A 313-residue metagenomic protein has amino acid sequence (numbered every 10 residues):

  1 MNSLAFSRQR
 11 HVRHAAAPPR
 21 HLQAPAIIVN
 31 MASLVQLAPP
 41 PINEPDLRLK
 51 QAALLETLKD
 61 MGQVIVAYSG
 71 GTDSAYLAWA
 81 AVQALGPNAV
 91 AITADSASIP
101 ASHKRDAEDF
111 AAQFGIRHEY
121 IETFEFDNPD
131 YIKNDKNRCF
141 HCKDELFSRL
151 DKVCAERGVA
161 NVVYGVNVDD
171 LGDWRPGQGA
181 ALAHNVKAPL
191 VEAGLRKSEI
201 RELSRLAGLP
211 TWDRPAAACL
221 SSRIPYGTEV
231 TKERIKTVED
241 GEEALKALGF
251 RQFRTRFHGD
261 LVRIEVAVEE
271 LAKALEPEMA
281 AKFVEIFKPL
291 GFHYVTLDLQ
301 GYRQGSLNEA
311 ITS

Functional and structural regions predicted by a protein language model:
M1-R8: N-terminal chloroplast transit peptides
V12-A15: Short hydrophobic alpha-helical segments enriched in small aliphatic residues
A17-L22: N-terminal polybasic/positive-inside topogenic patches
N30-L206, A247, V262, E278-F292 (+2 more regions): ATP-dependent adenylation/nucleotidyltransferase module used to activate substrates
L195-K197, R201-L245, F250-R254: Mid-to-C-terminal catalytic subdomains of enzymes that bind/position adenosyl phosphate moieties or nucleic-acid
G249-H258, D298-Q300: C-terminal boundary motif of the adenylate-forming
G259, R263-E276: A short interface-forming secondary-structure element
G305-S313: Short, low-order "capping/linker" segments at domain edges
